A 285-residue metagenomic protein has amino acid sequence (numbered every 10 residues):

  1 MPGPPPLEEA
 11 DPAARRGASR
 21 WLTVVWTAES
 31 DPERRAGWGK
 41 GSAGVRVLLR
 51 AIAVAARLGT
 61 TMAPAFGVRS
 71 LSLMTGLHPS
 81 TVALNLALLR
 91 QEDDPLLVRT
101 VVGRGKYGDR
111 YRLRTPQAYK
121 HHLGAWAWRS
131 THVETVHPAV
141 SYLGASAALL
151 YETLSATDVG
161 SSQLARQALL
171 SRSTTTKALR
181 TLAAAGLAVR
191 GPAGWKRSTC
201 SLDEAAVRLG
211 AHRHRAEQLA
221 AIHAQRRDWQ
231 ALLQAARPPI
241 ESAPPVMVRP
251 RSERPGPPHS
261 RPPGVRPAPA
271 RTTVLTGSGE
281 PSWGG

Functional and structural regions predicted by a protein language model:
M1-L49, A53-M62, F66-R112, S155-D158 (+1 more regions): Modules that initiate DNA replication and primer synthesis
L22, T27, G39, A127-R129 (+3 more regions): Short linear interaction motif-like sites in intrinsically disordered regions of transcription factors
G67, E152-S155, S198-D203: Poly-acidic low-complexity segments
L113-Y142, S201-I240: Short, amphipathic alpha-helical interaction segments positioned at domain boundaries
V133-K196, A221-G285: Exposed, interaction-prone assembly regions rather than primary DNA-binding/catalytic cores
